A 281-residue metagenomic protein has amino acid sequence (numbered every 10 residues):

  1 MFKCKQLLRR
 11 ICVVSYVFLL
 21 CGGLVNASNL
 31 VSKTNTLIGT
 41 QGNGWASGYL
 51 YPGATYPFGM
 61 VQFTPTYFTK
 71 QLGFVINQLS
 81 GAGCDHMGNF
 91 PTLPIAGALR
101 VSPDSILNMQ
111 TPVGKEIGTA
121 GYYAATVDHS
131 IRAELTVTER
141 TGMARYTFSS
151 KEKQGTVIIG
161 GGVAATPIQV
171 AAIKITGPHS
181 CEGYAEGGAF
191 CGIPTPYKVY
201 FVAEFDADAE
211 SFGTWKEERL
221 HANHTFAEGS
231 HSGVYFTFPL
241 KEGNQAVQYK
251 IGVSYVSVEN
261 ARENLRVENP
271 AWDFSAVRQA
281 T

Functional and structural regions predicted by a protein language model:
F2-V14: Bacterial N-terminal signal peptides that target proteins for export
Q6, G23-L30: Extreme N-terminus of proteins, especially the signal/transit-peptide cleavage junction and the first residues
C12-G23: Bacterial N-terminal signal peptides
A27-T281: Accessory carbohydrate-recognition regions in carbohydrate-active enzymes
